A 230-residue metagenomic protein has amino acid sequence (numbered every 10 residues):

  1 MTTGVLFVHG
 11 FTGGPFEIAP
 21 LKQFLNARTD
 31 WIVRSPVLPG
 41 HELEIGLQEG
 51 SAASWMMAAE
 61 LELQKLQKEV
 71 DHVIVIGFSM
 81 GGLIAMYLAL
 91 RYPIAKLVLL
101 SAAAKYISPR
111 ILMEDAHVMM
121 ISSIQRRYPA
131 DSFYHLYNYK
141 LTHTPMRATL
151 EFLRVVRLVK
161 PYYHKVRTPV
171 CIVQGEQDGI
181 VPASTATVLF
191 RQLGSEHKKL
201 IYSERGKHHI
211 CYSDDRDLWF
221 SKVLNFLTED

Functional and structural regions predicted by a protein language model:
L21, T168, P182-R191: Short alpha-helix in the alpha/beta-hydrolase fold that links the catalytic acid
R28-E44: Conserved alpha/beta-hydrolase
G77-G81, A85: Gly/Ala-rich beta-loop-alpha elbow adjacent to hydrolase catalytic centers
L97-I124, T149: Flexible "cap/lid" loop of the alpha/beta hydrolase fold
P145-Y162: Active-site nucleophile elbow and catalytic-triad environment of alpha/beta-hydrolase enzymes
V166, I172-Q174, D178: Short beta-strand/loop motif that positions the catalytic acidic residue of the alpha/beta-hydrolase fold
L193-H209: Catalytic histidine neighborhood in serine/cysteine hydrolases with alpha/beta-hydrolase-type architecture
R205-D230: Catalytic active-site module of serine/aspartate enzymes centered on a nucleophile-bearing elbow/loop
